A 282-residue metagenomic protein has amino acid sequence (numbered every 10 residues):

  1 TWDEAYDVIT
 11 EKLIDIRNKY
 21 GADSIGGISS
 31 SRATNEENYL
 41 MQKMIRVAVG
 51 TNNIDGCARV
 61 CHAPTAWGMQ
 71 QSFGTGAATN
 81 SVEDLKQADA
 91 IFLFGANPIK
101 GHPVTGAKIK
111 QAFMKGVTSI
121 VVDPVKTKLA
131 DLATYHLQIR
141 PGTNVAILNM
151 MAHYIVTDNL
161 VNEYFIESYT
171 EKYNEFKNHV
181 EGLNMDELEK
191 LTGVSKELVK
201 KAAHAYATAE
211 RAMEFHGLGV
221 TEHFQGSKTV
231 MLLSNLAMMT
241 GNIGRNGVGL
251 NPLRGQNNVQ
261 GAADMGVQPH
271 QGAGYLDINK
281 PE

Functional and structural regions predicted by a protein language model:
T1-E282: Catalytic alpha/large subunits of respiratory electron-transfer oxidoreductases, centered on bis-MGD molybdoenzymes
